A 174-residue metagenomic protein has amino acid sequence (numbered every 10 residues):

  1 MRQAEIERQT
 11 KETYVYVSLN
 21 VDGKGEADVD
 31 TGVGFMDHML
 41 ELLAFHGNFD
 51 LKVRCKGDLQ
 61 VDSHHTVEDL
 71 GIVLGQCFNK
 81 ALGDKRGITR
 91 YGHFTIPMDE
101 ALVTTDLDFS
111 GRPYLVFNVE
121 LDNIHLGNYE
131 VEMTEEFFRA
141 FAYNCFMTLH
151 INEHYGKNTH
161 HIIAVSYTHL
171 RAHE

Functional and structural regions predicted by a protein language model:
M1-D30: N-terminal, positively charged regions that mediate nucleic acid binding
V29-G57, H64-V67, A142: Polyanion/phosphate-binding surface patch
L43, R86-C145: Intrinsic, low-complexity N-terminal interaction/targeting segments
D50, D84-Y91, T148-N152: Flexible, glycine/charged-enriched surface loops at secondary-structure junctions
D58-D62, L149-T159: A cross-kingdom feature marking solvent-exposed beta-strand/loop segments within repeated, beta-rich binding/scaffold
E68-T89: Ordered, amphipathic secondary-structure segments that act as subunit-interaction surfaces in large macromolecular
T168-E174: Conserved small/polar residues in nucleotide/adenosyl-binding loops
